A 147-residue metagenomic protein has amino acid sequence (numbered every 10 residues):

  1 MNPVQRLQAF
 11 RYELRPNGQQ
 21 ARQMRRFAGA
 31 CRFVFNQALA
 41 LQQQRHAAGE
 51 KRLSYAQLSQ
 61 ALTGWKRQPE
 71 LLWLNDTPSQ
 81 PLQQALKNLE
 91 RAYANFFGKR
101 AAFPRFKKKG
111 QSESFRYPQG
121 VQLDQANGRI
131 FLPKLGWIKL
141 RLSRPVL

Functional and structural regions predicted by a protein language model:
M1-L147: Nucleic-acid substrate recognition interfaces
